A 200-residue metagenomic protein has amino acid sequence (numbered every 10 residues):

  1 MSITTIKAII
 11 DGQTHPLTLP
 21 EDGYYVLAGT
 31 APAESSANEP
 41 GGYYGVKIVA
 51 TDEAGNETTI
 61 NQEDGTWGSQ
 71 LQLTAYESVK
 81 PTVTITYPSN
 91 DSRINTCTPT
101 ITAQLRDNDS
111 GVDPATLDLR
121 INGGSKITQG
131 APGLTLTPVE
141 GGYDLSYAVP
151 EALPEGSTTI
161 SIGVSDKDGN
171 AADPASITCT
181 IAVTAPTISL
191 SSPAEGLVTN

Functional and structural regions predicted by a protein language model:
M1-S2, D52, A103-G111, D166: Extracellular acidic, Ser/Thr/Pro-rich low-complexity tracts
P20-A33, T137-Y147: Aromatic sugar-binding surface patches on proteins that engage polysaccharides or sugar-phosphate polymers
A31-Y43, V149-S157: Surface-exposed, short loops/turns at beta-strand junctions within beta-sandwich domains
T51-N61, S165-A171: Short, solvent-exposed loop/turn segments at the edges of extracellular beta-sandwich modules
G65-T84, I177-S189: Flexible, low-complexity linkers/stalks enriched in Thr/Pro that connect modular domains
I85-N90, L190-E195: Surface-exposed, proline-enriched loop/turn segments that connect beta strands in immunoglobulin-like
D91-T98, E195-N200: Short, solvent-exposed loop/linker segments at the N-terminal edge of repeated beta-sheet extracellular domains
